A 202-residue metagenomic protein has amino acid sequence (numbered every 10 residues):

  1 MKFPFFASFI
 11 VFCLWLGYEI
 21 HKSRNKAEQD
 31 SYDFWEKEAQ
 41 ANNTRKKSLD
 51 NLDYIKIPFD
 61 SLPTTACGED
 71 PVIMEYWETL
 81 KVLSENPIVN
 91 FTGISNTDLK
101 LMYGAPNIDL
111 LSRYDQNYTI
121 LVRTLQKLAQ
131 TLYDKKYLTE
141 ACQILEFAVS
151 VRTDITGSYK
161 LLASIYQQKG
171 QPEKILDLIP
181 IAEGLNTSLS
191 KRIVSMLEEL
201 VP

Functional and structural regions predicted by a protein language model:
K2-I120: N-terminal alpha-helical interaction modules that lie
T119, R152-T153, T187: Short coil turns that delineate tetratricopeptide repeat
T124, G157-S158, R192-I193: TPR alpha-solenoid repeat register
K127-L128, L162: Structural register within alpha-helical repeat arrays
T131-L132, Y166: Residue at a conserved register position within TPR or TPR-like alpha-solenoid repeats
